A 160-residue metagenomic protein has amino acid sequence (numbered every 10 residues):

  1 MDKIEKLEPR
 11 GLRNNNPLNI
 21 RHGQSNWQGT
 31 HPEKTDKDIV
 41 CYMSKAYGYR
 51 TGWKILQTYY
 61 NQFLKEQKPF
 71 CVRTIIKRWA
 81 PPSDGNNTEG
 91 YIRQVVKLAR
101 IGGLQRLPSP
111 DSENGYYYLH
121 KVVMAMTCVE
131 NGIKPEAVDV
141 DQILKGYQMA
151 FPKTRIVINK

Functional and structural regions predicted by a protein language model:
M1-K160: Cell-wall polysaccharide-cleaving catalytic domain and substrate-binding groove, primarily in peptidoglycan/chitin
